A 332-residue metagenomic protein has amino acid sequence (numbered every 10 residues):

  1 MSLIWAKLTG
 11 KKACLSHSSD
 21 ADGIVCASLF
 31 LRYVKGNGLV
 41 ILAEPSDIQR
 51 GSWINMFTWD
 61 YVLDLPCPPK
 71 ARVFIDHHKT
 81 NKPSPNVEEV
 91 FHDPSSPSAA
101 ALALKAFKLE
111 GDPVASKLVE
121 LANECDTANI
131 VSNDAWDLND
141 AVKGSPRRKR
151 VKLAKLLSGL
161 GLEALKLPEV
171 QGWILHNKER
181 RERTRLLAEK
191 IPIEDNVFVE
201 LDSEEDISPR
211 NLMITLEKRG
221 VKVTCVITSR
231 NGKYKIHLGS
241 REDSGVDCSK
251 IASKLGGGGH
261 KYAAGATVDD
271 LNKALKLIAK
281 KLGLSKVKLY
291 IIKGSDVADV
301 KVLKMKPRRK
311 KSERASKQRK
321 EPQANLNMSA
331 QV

Functional and structural regions predicted by a protein language model:
M1-R148, T184-V332: Replace "Mg2+/Mn2+-dependent" with "divalent metal-dependent
N139-L186: Accessory alpha-helical/coil subdomains and C-terminal extensions that flank or cap enzyme catalytic cores
